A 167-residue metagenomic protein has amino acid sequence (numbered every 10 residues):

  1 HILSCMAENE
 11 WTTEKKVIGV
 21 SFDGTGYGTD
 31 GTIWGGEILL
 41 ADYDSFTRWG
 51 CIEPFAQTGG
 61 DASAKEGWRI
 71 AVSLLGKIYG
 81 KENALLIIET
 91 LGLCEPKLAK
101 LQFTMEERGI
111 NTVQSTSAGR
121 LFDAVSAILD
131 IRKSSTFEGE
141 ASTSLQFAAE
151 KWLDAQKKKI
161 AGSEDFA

Functional and structural regions predicted by a protein language model:
H1-A167: Short acidic/glycine-rich loops and adjacent helix/strand connectors that line catalytic pockets where negatively
